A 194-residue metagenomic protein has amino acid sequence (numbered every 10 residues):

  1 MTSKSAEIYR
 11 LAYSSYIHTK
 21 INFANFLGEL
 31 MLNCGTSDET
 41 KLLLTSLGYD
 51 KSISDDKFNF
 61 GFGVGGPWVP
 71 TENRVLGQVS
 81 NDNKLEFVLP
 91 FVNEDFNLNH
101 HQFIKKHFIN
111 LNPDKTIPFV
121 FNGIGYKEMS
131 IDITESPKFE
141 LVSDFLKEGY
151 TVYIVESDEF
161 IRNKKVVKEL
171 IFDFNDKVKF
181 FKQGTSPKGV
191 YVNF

Functional and structural regions predicted by a protein language model:
M1-F194: Structural/interface elements that position substrates and couple domains in central-metabolism enzymes
